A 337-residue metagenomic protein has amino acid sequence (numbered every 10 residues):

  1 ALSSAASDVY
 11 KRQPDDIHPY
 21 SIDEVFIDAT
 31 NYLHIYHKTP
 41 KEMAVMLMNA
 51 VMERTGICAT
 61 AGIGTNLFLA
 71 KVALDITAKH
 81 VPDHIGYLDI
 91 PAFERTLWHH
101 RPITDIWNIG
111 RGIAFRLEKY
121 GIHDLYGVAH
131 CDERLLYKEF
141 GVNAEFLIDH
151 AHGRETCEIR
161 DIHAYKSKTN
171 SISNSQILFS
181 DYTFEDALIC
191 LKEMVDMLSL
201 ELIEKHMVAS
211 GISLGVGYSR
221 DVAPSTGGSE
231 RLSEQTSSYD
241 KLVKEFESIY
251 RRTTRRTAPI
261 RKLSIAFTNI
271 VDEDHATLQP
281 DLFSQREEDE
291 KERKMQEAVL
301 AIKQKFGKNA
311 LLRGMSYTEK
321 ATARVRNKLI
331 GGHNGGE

Functional and structural regions predicted by a protein language model:
A1-A6, Y10, G307: Single conserved hydrophobic/aromatic residue that forms the stacking wall/gate of nucleotide- or nucleobase-binding
K11-I22: Short, flexible active-site-proximal loops enriched in glycine and acidic residues
D15, I85-K119, H123: Extended, structured, electrostatic nucleic-acid-contact surfaces
D23, A61-G62, G110, V128 (+3 more regions): A residue-level signal for conserved active-site and pocket-lining positions in enzyme catalytic cores
I27-M48, G121: Catalytic palm subdomain of template-directed nucleic-acid polymerases, centered on the conserved carboxylate motif
M43-R101: Long, highly charged, low-complexity intrinsically disordered interaction regions that mediate electrostatic DNA/RNA
F115-P259: DNA-contacting surface of Y-family translesion DNA polymerases
G228, L232-E337: Acidic, metal-coordinating catalytic segment for phosphate/diphosphate chemistry, firing primarily on the Nudix
